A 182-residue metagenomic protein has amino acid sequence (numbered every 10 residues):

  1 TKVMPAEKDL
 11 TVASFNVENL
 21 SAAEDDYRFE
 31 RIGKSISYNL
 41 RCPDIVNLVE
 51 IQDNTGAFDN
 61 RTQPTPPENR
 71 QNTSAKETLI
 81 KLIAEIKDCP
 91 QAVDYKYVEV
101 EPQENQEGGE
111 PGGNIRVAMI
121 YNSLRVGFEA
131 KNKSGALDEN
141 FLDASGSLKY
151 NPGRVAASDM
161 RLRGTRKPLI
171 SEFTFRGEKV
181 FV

Functional and structural regions predicted by a protein language model:
T1-V182: Divalent cation-coordinating acidic motifs and surrounding scaffolds that mediate Ca2+/Mg2+/Mn2+/Zn2+-dependent binding
